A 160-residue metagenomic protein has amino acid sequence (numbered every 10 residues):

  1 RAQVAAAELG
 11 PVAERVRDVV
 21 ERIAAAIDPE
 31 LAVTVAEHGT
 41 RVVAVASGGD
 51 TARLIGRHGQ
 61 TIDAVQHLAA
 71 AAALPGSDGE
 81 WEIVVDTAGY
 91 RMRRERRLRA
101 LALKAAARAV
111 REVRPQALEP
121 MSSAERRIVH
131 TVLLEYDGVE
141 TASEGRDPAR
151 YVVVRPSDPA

Functional and structural regions predicted by a protein language model:
R1-A160: RNA-contacting regions in translation and RNA-metabolism proteins, encompassing KH/S1 modules where present
